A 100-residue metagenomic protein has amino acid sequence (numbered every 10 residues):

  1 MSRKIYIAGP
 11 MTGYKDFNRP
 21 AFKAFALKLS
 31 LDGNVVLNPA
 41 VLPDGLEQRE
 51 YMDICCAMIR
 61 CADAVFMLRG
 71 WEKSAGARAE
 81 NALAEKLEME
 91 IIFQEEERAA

Functional and structural regions predicted by a protein language model:
M1-A100: Conserved catalytic or regulatory cores that recognize and/or transform ribose-phosphate-containing ligands
